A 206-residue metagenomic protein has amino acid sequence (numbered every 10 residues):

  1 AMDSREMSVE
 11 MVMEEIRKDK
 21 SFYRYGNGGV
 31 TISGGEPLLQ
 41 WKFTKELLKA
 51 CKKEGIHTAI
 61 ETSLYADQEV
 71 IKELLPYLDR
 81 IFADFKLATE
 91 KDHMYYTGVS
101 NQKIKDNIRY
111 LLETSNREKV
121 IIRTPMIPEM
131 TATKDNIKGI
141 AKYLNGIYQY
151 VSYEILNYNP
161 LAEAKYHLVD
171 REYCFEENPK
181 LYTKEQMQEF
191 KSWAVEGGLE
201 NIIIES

Functional and structural regions predicted by a protein language model:
A1-E6: Canonical Radical SAM [4Fe-4S] cluster-binding loop centered on the CxxxCxxC motif and its immediate flanking residues
S8-E10, T133, T183: A diffuse structural propensity rather than consistent per-protein peaks
V9, M13, I137-A141, M187 (+1 more regions): Short, amphipathic alpha-helical "lid/cap" segments that border enzyme active or binding sites
M13, R17-L168: Conserved AdoMet/S-adenosylmethionine-binding subsite of the radical SAM
D79-R80, E172, L181: Short alpha-helix boundary/capping motifs
M94, F175-Q188: A short acidic, glycine-rich active-site loop that binds or catalyzes chemistry on phosphate/adenosine moieties
L168-E176: Short glycine/proline- and charge-enriched loop/turn segments that cap or connect secondary-structure elements
K184-S206: A cross-taxonomic marker for long C-terminal extensions/tails that follow the last structured domain
